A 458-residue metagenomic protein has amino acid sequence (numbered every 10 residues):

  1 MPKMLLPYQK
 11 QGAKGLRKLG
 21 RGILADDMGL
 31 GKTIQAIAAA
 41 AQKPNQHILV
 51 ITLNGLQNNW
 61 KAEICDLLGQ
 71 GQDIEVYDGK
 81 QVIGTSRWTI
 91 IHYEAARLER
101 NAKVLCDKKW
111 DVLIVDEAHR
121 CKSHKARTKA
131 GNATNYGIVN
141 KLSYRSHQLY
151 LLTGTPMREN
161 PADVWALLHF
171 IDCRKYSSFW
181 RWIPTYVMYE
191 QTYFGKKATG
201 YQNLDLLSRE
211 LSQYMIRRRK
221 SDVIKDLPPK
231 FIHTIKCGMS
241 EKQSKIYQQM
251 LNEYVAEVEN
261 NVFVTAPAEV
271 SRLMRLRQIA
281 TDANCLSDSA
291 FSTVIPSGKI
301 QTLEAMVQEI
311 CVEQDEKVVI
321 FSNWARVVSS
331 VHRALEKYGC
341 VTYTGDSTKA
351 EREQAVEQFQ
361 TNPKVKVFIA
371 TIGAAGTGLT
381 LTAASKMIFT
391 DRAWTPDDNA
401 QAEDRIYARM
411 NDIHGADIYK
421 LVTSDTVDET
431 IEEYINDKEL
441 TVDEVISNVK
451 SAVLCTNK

Functional and structural regions predicted by a protein language model:
M1, Q35-P44, L105, K225-L251 (+5 more regions): Conserved Helicase C-terminal RecA-like lobe
M1-A25: Conserved pre-motif I regulatory segment
G20-A39: Walker A/P-loop
N45-D66, R158-D163, N323-W324: Conserved Walker A/P-loop ATP-binding site and its immediately adjacent core in helicase/helicase-like ATPase domains
N45-I48, V112, A130-S221, N411 (+1 more regions): Conserved P-loop NTPase motor "coupling/switch" region that bridges the ATPase
L56-G79, I171-K175: Conserved helix-turn-beta segment of the N-terminal RecA-like "Helicase ATP-binding" lobe in SF1/SF2 helicases
R97-N101, E159-P161, V328-H332, E353 (+2 more regions): SF2 helicase motor core recognition
W394-K458: A conserved SF2-helicase RecA2
